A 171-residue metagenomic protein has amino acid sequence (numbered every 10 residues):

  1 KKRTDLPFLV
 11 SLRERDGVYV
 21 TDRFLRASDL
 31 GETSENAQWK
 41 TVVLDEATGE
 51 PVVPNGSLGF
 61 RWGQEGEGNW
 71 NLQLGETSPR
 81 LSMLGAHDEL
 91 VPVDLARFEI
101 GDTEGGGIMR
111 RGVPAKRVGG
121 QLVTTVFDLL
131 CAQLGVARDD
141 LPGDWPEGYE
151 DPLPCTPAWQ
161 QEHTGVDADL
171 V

Functional and structural regions predicted by a protein language model:
K1-V171: Long, well-ordered, tryptophan-enriched scaffold segments
